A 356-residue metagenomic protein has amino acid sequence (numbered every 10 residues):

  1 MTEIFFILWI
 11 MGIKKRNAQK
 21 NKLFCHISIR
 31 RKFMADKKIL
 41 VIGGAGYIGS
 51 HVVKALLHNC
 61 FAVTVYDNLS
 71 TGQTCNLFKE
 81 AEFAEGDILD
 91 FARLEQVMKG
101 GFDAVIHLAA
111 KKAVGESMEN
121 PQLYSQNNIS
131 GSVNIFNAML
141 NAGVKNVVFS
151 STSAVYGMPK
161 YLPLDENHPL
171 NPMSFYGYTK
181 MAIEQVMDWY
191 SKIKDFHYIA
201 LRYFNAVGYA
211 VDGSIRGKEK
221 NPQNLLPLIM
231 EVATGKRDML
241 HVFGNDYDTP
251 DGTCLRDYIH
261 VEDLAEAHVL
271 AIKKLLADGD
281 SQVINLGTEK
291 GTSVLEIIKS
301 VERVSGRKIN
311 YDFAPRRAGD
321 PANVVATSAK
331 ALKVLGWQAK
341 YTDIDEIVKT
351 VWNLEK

Functional and structural regions predicted by a protein language model:
F5-F6, F24, F33: Aromatic (phenylalanine/tyrosine) cluster motif
K20, K32-Y209: N-terminal Rossmann-like NAD(P)+-binding domain of SDR-like oxidoreductases, especially those catalyzing
T74, F204-L225, G235-R256: Short, flexible, glycine-rich and Lys/Arg-enriched loop motifs at helix boundaries that contact anionic partners
P172-T179, K218-L225, D257-V261: The catalytic Tyr-centered alpha-helix of NAD(P)H-dependent dehydrogenases
L228-K356: C-terminal substrate-binding subdomain of Rossmann-fold SDR/epimerase-dehydratase oxidoreductases
